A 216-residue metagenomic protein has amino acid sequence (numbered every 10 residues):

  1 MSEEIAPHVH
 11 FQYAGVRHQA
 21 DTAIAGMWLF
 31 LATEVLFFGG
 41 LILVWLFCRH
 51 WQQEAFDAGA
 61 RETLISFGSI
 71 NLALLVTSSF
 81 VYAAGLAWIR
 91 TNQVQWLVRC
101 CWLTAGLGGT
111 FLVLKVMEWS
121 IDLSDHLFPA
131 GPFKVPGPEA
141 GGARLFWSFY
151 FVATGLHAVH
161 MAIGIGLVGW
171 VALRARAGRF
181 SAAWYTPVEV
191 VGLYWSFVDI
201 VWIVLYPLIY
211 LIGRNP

Functional and structural regions predicted by a protein language model:
M1-P216: ...captures the hydrophobic TM-helix bundle architecture rather than a specific catalytic motif, and can also fire on
